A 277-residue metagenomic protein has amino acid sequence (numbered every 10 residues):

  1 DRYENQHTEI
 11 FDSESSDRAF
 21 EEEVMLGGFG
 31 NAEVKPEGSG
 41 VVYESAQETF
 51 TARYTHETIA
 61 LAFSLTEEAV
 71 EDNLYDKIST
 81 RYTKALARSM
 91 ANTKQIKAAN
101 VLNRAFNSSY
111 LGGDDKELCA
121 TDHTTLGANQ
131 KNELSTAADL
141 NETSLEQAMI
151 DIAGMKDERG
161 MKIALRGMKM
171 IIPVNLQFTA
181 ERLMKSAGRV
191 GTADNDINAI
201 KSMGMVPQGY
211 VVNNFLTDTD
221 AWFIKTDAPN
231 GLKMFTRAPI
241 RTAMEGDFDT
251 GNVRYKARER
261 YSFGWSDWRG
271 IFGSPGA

Functional and structural regions predicted by a protein language model:
R2-I59: Assembly/oligomerization interface modules of large self-assembling protein complexes
Y3-F11, A19, A91-K94, A98 (+7 more regions): Residue-level signal for secondary-structure boundary elements
A19, T49, R53, E68-T83 (+3 more regions): Short, charged/polar micro-motifs that form catalytic or ligand-binding hotspots
T51, T66-V70, A91, A98 (+4 more regions): An acidic- and aromatic-residue-enriched active-site/binding cleft used to recognize and process polar
E57-D72, G127-N129, A164-G167: Glycine-rich, often proline-containing surface loops adjacent to acidic residues and nearby aromatics that form
T58, N73, K77, R81 (+4 more regions): Short, well-structured alpha-helical interface segments that form or flank functional binding sites
N73-R81, R88-D151: Alpha-helical scaffold segments that mediate packing/assembly in large oligomeric complexes
E117-K169, N175-A277: Sequence/fold signature of self-assembling virion shell proteins
